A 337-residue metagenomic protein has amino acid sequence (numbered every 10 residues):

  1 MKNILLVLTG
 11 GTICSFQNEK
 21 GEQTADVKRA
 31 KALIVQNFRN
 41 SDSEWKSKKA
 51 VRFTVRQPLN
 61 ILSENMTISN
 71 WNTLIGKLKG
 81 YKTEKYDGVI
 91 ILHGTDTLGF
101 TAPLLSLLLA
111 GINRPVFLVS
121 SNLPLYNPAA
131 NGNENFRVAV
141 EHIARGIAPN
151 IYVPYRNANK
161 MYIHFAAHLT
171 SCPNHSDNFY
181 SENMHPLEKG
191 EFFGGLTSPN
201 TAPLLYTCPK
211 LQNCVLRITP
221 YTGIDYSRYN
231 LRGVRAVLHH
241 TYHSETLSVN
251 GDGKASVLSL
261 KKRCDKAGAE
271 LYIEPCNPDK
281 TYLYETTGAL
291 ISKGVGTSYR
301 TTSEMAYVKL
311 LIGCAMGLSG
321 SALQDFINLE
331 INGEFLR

Functional and structural regions predicted by a protein language model:
K2-R337: Active-site histidine-anchored catalytic micro-motif
